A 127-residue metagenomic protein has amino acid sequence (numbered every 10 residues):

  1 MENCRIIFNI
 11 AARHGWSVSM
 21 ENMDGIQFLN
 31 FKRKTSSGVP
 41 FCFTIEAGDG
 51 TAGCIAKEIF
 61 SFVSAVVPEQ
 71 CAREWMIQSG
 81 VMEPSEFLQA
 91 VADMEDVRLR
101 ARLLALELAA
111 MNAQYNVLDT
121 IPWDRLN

Functional and structural regions predicted by a protein language model:
M1-T35, V67, D96-L99, L103-R125: Negatively charged, low-complexity tracts enriched in Asp/Glu with abundant Ser/Thr
S36-E86: Intrinsically disordered, low-complexity regulatory segments enriched in Ser/Thr/Pro and charged residues
S79-M82, V117, L126-N127: Short, aromatic- and cysteine-enriched interfacial helices/patches that mediate contacts at lipid membranes
